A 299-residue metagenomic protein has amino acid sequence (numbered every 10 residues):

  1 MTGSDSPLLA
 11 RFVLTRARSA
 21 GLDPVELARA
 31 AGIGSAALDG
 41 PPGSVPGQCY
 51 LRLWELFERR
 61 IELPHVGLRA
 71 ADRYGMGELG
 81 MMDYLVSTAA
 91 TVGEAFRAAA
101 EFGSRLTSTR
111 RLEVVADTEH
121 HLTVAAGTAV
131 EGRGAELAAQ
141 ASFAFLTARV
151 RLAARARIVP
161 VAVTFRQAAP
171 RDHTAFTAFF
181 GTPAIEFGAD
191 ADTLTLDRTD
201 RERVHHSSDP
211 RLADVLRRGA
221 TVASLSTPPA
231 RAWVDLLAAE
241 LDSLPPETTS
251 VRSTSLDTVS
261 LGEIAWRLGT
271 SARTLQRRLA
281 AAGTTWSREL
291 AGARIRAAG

Functional and structural regions predicted by a protein language model:
M1-L122: N-terminal low-complexity or simple alpha-helical regulatory segments that function as activation/interaction modules
F12, A141-F145, A297: Short amphipathic alpha-helical face segments that pack within enzyme cores and frequently flank/anchor catalytic
R16, E26-L27, R149, E240 (+2 more regions): Residues within well-ordered alpha helices
S19, G134, A138, P229 (+1 more regions): Short, contiguous, pocket-lining structural segments that sit at or immediately flank catalytic/ligand-binding sites
G80-D200: N-terminal regulatory/effector-sensing and dimerization cores that precede helix-turn-helix DNA-binding domains
P170, A178-G299: Extended mid-to-C-terminal alpha-helical interaction segments
